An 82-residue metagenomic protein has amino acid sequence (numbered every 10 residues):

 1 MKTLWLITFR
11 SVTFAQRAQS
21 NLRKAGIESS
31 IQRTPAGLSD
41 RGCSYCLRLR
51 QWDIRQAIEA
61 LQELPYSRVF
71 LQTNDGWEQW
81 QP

Functional and structural regions predicted by a protein language model:
M1-T3, P82: Short, low-complexity, intrinsically disordered N-terminal peptides in bacterial proteins
T3-I58: Amphipathic, hydrophobic secondary-structure cores in small proteins
R50-P82: C-terminal structural segments of small proteins and small subunits
